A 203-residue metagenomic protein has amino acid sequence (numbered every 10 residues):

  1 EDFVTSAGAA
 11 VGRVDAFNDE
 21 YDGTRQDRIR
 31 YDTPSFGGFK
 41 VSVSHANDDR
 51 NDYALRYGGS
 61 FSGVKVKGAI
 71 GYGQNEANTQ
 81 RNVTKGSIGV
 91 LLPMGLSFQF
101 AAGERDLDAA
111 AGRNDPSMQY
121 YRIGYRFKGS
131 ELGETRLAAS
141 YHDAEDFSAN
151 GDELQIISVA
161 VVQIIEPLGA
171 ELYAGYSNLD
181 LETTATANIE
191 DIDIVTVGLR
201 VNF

Functional and structural regions predicted by a protein language model:
E1-D49: Surface-exposed coil loops of outer-membrane beta-barrel proteins
F3-A16, L107-R113, F147-G151, E182-N188: Flexible, solvent-exposed loop segments that connect beta-strands
D22-G23, Q80, E153, D191: Short secondary-structure boundary/capping elements
Y53-I164: Detector for outer-membrane/organellar transmembrane beta-barrel domains, recognizing the amphipathic beta-strand
E134-A138, E171, V201-F203: Flexible, glycine-rich linker and terminal segments associated with outer-membrane beta-barrel/transport systems
S158-L181: C-terminal closing repeat unit and adjoining cap/tail of repeat-based domains
D191-F203: Outer-membrane beta-barrel "beta-signal"
